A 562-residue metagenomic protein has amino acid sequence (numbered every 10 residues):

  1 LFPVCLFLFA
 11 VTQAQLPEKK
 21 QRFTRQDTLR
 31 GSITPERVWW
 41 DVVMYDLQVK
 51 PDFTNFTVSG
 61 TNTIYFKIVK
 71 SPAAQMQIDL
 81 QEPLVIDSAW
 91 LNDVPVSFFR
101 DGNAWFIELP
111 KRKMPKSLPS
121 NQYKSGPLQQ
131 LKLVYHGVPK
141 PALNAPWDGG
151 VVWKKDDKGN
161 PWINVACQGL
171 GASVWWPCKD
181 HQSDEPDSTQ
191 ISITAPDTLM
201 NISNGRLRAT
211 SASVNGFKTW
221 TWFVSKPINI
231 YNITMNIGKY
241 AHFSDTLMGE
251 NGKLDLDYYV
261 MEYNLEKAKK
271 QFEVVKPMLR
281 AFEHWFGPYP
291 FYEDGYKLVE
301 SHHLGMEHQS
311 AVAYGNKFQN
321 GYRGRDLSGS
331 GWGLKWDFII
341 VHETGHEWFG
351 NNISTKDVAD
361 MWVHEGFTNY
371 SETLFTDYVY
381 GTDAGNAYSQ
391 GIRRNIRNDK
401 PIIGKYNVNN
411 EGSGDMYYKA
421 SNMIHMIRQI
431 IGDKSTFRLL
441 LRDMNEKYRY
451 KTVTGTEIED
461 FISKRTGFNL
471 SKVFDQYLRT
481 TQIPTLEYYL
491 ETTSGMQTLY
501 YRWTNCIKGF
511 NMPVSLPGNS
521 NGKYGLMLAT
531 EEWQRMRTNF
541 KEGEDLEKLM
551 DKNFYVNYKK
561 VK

Functional and structural regions predicted by a protein language model:
A14-S59, D156-P161, H181, L470-K472: N-terminal, polar/Ser/Thr-rich
L16, Q75-M76, Q81-K154, R537-F540: A surface-exposed beta-strand-loop module
Q26, R30-T34, Y123-G126, V134-Q190 (+2 more regions): Glycine/proline-rich low-complexity spacer/linker segments in large multi-domain proteins
G60, C167-Q168, K179-V341: Hydrophobic helix-coil surface modules that form long, contiguous segments used for peptide/substrate interaction
T63-P83, P177-H181, P186-P196, T456 (+1 more regions): Surface-exposed beta-strand/loop patches in extracellular or lumenal glycoproteins
I86-W90, L470-S471, L486, L490-D551: Beta-strand-rich binding/interaction modules
P290, S413-L499: Amphipathic alpha-helical substructures
M361, E365-M426, I430, Y448: Acidic/His/Gly-enriched intrinsically disordered linker/tail segments that often contain short helix/coil "MoRF-like"
